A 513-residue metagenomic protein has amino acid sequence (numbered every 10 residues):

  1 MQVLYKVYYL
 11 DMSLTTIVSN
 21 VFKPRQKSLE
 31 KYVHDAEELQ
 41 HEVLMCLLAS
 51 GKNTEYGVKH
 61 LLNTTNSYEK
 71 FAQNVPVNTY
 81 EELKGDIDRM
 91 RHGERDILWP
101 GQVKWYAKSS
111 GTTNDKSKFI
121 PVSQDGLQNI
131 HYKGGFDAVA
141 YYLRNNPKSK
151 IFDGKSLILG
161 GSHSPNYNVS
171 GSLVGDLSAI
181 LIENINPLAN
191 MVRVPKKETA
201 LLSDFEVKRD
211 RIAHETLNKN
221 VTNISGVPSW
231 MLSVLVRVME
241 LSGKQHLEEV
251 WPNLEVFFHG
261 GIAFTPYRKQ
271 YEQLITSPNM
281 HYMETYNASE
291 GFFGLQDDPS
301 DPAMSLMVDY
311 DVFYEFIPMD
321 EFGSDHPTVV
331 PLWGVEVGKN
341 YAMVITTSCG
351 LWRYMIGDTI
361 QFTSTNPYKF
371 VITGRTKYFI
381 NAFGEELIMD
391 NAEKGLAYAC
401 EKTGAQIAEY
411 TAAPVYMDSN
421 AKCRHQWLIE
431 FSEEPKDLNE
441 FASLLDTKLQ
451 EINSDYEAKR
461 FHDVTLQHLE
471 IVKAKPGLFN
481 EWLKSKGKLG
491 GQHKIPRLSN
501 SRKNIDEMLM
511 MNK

Functional and structural regions predicted by a protein language model:
V3-N63, F71-N78, D86-R89, G93 (+1 more regions): Active-site glycine/GP-rich loop and adjacent strand/helix microenvironment that borders small-molecule binding pockets
E38, E42-Y106, S117-V122, N129 (+2 more regions): Active-site diphosphate/adenylate-binding microenvironment
R95-D96, D115-G126, E249, V256 (+1 more regions): Non-catalytic, beta-rich accessory domains that mediate macromolecular interactions or localization
A107-T113: Conserved helicase ATPase motor motifs in RecA-like P-loop NTPase domains
N114-D115, K377: A broad detector of the eukaryotic-type serine/threonine protein kinase catalytic domain
F119-P121, D125-H131, F258, H281 (+1 more regions): Long, hydrophobic, well-ordered secondary-structure blocks that form the structural core and pocket-lining surfaces
G134: DNA major-groove recognition helices of helix-turn-helix
Y141-A189: Conserved AMP-binding loop of ANL adenylate-forming enzymes
